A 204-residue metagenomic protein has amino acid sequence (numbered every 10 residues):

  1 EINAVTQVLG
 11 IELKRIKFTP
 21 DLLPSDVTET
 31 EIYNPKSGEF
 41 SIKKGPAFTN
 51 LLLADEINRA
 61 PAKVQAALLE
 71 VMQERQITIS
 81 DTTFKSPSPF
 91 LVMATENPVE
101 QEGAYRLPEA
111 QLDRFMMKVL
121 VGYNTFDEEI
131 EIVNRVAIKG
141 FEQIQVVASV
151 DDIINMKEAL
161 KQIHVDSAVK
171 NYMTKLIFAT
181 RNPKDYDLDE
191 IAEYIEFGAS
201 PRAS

Functional and structural regions predicted by a protein language model:
E1-T19: Walker A/P-loop
I11, A104-G122, K139-I144: A short helix-turn-beta junction within AAA+ P-loop NTPase domains corresponding to the substrate/partner-engaging
K17-L22, M116-D127, Q143-V147, I163-V165: Conserved AAA+ ATPase "SRH/arginine-finger" region at the nucleotide-binding site
T19-L51: Short glycine-rich substrate-engagement loop in P-loop NTPases that contacts/grips substrate
S41-N50, I79-E96, L107-M117: AAA+/SF3 P-loop NTPase mechanochemical coupling elements
P46-Q73, S86-P87, E102-Q111, Y123-E131: Conserved AAA+/SF3 P-loop NTPase catalytic/coupling segment centered on the Walker-B
E56, F90, A94-V99, V121-N124 (+1 more regions): A short beta-strand-to-loop transition that corresponds to the Sensor-1 phosphate-sensing loop of AAA+ P-loop ATPases
V136-S204: Basic, amphipathic alpha-helical bundle interface domains used for macromolecular binding and assembly
